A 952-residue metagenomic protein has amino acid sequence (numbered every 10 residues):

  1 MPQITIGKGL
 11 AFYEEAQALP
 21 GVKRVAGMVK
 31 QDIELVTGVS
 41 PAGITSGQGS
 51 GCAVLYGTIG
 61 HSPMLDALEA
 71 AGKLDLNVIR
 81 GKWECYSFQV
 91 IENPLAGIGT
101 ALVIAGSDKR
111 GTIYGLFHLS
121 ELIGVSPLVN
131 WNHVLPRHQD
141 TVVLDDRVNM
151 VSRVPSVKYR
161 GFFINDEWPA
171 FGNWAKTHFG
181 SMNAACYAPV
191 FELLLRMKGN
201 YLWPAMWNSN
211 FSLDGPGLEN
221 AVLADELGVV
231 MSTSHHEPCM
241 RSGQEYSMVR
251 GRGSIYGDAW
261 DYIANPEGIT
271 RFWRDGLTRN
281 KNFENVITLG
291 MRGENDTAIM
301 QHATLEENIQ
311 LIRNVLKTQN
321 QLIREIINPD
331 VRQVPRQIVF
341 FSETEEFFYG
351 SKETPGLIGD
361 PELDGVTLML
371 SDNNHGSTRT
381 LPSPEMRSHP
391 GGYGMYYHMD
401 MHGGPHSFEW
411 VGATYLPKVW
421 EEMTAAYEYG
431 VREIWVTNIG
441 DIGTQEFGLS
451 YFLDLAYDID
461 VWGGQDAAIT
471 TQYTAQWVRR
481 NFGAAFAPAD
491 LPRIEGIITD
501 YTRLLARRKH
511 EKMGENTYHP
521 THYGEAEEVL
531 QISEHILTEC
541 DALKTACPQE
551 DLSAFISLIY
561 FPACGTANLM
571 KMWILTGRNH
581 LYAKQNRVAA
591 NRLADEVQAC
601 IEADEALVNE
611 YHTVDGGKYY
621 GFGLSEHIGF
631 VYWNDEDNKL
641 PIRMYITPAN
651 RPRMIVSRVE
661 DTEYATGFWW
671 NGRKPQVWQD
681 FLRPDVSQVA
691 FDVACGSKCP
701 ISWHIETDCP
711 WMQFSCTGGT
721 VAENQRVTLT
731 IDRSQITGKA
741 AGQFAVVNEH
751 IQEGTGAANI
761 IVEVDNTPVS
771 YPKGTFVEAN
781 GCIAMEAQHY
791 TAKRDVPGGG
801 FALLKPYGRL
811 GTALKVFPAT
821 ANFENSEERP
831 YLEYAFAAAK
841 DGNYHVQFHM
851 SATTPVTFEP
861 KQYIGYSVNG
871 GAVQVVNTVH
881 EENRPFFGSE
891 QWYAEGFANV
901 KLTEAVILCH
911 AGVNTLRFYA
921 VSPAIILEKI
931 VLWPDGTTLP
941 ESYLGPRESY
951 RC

Functional and structural regions predicted by a protein language model:
M1-R153, K840: Contiguous, structured surface segment used for ligand recognition
T100-H133, G215-R241, E245-P266, D275-T278: Hydrophobic or amphipathic alpha-helical targeting/insertion segments
V103-G106, N165-A184, N200-S212, R250-G268 (+2 more regions): The substrate-binding groove and active-site-proximal loops of carbohydrate-active enzymes, especially glycoside
D108, T666, W670, Q676-W678 (+1 more regions): Extracytoplasmic
L128-G180, A185-M206, G391-G394, S770-D795: An acidic-aromatic substrate-binding cleft motif
D140-D145, G215-L218, L223-E226, G253 (+3 more regions): Gly/Pro-rich turn-and-neighbor structural signature
L195, N200-W203, L213, L370-G376 (+1 more regions): Structured mid-domain segments that build the active-site/substrate or prosthetic-cofactor binding neighborhood
G524-D692, Q743-F744: Histidine-centered catalytic/metal-binding microenvironments
